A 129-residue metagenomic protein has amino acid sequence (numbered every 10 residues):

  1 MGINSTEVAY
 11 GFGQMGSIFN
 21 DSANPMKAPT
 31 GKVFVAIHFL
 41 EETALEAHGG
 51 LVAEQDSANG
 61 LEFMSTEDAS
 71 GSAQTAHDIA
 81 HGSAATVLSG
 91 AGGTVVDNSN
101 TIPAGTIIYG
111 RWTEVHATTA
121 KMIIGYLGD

Functional and structural regions predicted by a protein language model:
M1-G50: Solvent-exposed, flexible loop/coil segments flanking beta-strands in beta-rich domains
Q14-P29, G82, L88-E114, I124-G128: Beta-sandwich interaction modules
A44-A69, K121-D129: Short, surface-exposed beta-strand/strand-loop-strand elements in extracellular ectodomains
D56-V95: Surface-exposed intrinsically disordered loops and tails
